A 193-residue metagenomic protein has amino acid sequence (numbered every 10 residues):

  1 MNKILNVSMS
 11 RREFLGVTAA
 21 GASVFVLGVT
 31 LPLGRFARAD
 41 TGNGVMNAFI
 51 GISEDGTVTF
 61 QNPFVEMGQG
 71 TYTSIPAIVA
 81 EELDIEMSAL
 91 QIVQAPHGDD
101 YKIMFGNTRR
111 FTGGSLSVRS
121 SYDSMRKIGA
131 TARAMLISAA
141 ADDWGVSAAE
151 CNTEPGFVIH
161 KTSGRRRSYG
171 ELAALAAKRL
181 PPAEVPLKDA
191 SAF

Functional and structural regions predicted by a protein language model:
M1-M9: N-terminal secretory signal peptides
K3, T57-I78, S88-A130, A134 (+1 more regions): Short, surface-exposed loop/turn segments at secondary-structure boundaries that line and modulate
S10-T30: N-terminal export leaders
A37-A39: Boundary at the C-terminal end of the N-terminal hydrophobic targeting segment
G44-M46: Short, small/polar residue-rich loop motifs at catalytic or cofactor-binding pockets
F49, E82, D143, A149-E150: Short, surface-exposed charged micro-motifs
V79-A80, I137, A141: Residue-level preference for well-ordered alpha-helical positions
A190-S191: Solenoidal tandem-repeat scaffolds enriched in leucines and small polar residues
